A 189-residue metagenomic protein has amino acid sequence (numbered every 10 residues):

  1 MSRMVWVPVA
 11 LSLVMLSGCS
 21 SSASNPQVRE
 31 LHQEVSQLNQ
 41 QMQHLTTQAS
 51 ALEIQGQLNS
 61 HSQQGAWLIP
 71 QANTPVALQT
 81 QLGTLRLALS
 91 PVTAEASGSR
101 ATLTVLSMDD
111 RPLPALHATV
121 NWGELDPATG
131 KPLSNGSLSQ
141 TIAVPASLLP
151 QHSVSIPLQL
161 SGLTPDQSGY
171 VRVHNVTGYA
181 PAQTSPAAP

Functional and structural regions predicted by a protein language model:
M1-S17: Sec-dependent bacterial lipoprotein signal peptides
V9-V14, A66, L87, L158: Intrinsic-disorder/low-complexity peptide segments enriched for small residues
C19-R100, A188-P189: Membrane engagement elements in two modes
P75-P189: Membrane-proximal structural modules of membrane-associated proteins and complexes
